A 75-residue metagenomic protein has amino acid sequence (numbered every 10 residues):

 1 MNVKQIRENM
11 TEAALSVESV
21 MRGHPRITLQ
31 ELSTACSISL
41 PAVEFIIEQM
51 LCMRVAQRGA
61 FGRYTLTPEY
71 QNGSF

Functional and structural regions predicted by a protein language model:
V3-A14, T28, V55-F75: Short, cationic-aromatic polyanion-contact patches
R7-A35, F45: Short amphipathic alpha-helical interface segments
H24, Q49-M53: Alpha-helix C-caps/helix-loop-beta hinges
I38-Q49: Short amphipathic alpha-helical interaction segments
